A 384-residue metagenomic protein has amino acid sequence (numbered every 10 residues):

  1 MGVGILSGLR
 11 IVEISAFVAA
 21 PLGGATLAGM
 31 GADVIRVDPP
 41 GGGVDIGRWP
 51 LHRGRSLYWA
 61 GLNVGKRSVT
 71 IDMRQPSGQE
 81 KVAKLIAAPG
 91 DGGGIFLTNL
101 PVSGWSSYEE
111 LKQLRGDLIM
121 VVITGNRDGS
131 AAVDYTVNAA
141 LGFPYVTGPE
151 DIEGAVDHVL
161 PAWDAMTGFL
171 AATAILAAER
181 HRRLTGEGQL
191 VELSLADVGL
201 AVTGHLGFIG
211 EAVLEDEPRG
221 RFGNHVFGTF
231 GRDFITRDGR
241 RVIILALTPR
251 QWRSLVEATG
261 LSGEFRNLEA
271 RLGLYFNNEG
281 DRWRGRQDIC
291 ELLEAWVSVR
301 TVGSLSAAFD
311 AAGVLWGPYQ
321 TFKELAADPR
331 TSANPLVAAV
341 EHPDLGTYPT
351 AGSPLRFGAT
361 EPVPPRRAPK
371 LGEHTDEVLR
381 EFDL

Functional and structural regions predicted by a protein language model:
M1-L184, K370, H374-L384: N-terminal helix-loop segment corresponding to the beta1-alpha1 unit of nucleotide/adenylate-binding folds
G2, D344-L384: Flexible, small-/acidic-enriched active-site or ligand-binding loops
I152-P161, R183-G199, G220-G223, R271-Y275: Conserved Rossmann-fold dehydrogenase catalytic segment
V156-M166, L190, R221-F222, T229-G231 (+3 more regions): A short glycine-threonine-serine/GTX helix/turn-capping micro-motif
P161-L176, L195-H205, L247, Q251: Mid-domain beta-loop-alpha active-site segment that forms a flexible, acidic cofactor/metal-binding surface
G168-G188, H205-A212, V256-F265: Oxidoreductase and adenylate-handling cofactor-binding alpha/beta cores
F230-A312, W316: Aromatic-enriched alpha-helical interface/lid elements that frame and gate functional surfaces
G303, D310-P362: A glycine-rich dinucleotide-binding beta-alpha-beta segment and adjacent secondary-structure elements that constitute
